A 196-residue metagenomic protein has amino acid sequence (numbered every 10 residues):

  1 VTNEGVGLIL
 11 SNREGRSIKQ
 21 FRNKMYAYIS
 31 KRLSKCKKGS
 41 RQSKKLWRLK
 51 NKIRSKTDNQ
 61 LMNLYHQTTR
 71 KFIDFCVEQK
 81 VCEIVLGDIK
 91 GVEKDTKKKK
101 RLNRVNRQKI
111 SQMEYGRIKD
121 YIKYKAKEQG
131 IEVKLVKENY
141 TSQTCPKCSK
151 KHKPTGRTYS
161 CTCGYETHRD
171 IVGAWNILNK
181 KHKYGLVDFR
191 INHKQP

Functional and structural regions predicted by a protein language model:
T2-P196: Positively charged, helix-rich recognition surfaces that bind polyanionic ligands
